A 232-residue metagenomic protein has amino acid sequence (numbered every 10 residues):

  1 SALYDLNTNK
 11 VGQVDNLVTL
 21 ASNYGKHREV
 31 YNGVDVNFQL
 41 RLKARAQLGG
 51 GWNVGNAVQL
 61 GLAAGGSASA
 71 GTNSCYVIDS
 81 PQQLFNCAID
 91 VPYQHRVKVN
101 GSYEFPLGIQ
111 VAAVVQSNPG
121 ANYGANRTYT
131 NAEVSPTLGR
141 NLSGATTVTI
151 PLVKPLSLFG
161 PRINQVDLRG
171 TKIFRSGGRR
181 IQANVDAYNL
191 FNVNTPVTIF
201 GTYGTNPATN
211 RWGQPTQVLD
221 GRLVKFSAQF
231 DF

Functional and structural regions predicted by a protein language model:
S1-F232: Short, solvent-exposed micro-motifs at the edges of structured domains
